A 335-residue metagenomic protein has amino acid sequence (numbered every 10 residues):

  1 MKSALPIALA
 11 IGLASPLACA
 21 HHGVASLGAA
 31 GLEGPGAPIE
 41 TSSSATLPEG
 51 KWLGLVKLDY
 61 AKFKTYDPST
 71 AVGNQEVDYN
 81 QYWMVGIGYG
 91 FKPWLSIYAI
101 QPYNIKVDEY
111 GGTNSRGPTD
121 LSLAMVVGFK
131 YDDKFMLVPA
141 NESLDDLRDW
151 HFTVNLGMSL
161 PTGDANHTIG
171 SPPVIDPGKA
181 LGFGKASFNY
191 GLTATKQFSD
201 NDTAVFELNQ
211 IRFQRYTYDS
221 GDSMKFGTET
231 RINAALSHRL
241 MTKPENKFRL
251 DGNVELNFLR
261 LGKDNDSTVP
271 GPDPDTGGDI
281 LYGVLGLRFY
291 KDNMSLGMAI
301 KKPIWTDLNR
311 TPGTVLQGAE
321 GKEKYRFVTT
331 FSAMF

Functional and structural regions predicted by a protein language model:
C19-K57, A61-T65, K130-T153, D164-A165: Outer-membrane beta-barrel biogenesis signature
G23-G31, D59-W83, G170-F183: Surface-exposed strand-loop-strand hairpins of Gram-negative outer-membrane beta-barrel proteins
A37-I39, G50-W52, V56, Q81-V85 (+6 more regions): Hydrophobic, lipid-facing positions within transmembrane beta-strands of outer-membrane proteins
A45-L47, L58, Y89, Q101 (+8 more regions): Residue-level signature of outer-membrane beta-barrel architecture
W52, W94-A99, Y131-F135, N201-A204 (+3 more regions): Repeated loop/turn-to-beta-strand initiation elements of outer-membrane beta-barrel proteins
V56-K62, A99-Y103, F152-L160, F206-Q210 (+2 more regions): Transmembrane beta-barrel strands of outer-membrane/channel proteins
T65-G73, S220-F335: Outer membrane beta-barrel transmembrane domains
I105-G221, K225: Outer-membrane pore/translocation modules
